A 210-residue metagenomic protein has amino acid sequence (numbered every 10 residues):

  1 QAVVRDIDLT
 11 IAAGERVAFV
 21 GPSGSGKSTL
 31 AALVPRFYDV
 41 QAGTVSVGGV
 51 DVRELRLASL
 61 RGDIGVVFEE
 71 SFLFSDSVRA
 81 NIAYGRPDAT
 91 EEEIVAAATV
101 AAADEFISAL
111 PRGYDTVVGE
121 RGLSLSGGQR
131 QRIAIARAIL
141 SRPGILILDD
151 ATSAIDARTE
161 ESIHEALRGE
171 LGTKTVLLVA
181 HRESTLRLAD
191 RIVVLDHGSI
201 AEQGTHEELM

Functional and structural regions predicted by a protein language model:
Q1-M210: ABC-type nucleotide-binding domain
